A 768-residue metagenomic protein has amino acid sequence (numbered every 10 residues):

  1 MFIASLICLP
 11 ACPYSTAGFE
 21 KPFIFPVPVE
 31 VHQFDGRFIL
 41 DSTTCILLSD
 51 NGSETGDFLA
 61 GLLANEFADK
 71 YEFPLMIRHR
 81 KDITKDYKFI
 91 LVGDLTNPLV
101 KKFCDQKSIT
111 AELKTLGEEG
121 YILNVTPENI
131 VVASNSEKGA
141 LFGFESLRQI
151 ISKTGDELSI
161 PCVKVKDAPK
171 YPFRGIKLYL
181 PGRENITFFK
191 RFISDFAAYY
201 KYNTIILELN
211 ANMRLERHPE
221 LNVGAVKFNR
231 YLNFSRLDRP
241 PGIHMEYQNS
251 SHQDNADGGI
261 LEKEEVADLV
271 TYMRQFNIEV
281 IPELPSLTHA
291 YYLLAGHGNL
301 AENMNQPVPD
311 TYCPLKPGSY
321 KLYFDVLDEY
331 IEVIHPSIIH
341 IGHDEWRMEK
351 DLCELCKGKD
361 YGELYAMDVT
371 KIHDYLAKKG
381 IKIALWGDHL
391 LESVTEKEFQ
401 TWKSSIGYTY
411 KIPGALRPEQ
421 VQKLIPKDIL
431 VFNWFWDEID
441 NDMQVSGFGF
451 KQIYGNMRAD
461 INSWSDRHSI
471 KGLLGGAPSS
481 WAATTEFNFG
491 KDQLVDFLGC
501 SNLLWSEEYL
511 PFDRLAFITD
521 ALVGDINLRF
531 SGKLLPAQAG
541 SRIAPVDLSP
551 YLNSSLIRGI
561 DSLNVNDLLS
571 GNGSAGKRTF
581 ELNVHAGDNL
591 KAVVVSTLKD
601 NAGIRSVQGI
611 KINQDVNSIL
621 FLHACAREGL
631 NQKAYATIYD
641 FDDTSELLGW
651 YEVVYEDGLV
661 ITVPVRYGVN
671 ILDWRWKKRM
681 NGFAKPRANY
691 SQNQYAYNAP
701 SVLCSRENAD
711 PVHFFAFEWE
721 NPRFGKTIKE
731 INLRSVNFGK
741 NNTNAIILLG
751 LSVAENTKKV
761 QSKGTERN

Functional and structural regions predicted by a protein language model:
M1-P10: Bacterial N-terminal signal peptides
C12-P169, L385-E392, Q400, I406-E419 (+6 more regions): Acidic, contiguous N-terminal accessory segments
I24-P26, H32-Q33, L40-S42, L116 (+5 more regions): Substrate-binding groove of N-acetylhexosamine-processing glycoside hydrolases
S49, V92-L95, S134-N135, Y179-L180 (+7 more regions): Active-site-proximal beta-strand/loop segments in catalytic clefts of secreted hydrolases
E54-T55, L99, E184-I186, N212-E216 (+9 more regions): Flexible loop/turn segments at secondary-structure boundaries
I109-K379, A384, S691: Feature activates predominantly on carbohydrate-active enzymes
P285, A290-E302, T395, G668-N681: Surface-exposed loop and adjacent secondary-structure segments within mature catalytic domains
F530-G764: N-terminal/edge-of-domain interface segments
